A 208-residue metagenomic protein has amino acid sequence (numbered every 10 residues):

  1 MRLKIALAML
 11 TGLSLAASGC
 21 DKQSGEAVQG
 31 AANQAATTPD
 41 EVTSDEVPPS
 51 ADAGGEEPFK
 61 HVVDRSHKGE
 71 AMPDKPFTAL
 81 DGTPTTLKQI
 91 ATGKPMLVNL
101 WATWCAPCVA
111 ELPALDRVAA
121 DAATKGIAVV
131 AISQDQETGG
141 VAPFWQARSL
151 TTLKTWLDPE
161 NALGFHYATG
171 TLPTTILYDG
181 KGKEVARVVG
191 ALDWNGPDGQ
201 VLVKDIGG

Functional and structural regions predicted by a protein language model:
M1-D74, G208: N-terminal targeting signals for export/organelle localization
D64-H67, K75-P95: A short beta-strand-turn-helix
M72-P73, M96, L172-T174: Short loop/turn microsegments at loop-to-beta-strand junctions
L97-V98, V129: Hydrophobic beta-strand anchors of alpha/beta hydrolase catalytic cores
N99-W104, Q134: Aromatic-flanked redox-active Cys/Sec active sites in thiol-based oxidoreductases, especially the WC-centered
V109-R148, P159-F165: Structural microenvironment flanking redox-active thiols in thiol-disulfide oxidoreductases
P143-T152, L157-I206: Thiol/disulfide oxidoreductase modules built on the thioredoxin-like
